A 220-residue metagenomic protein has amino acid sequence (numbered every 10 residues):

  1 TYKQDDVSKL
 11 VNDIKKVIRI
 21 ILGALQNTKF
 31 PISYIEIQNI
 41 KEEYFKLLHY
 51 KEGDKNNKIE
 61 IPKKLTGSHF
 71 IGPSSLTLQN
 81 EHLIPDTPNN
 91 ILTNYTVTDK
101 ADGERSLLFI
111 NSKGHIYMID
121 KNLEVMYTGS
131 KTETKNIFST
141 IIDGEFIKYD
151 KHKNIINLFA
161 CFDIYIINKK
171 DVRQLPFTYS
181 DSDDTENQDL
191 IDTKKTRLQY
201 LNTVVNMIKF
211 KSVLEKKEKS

Functional and structural regions predicted by a protein language model:
T1: Phosphate/anion-contacting hairpin/loop surfaces
Q4-N27, E42-F45, H49, K135-S220: Catalytic nucleotidyltransferase
Q26-N39: Cysteine-dependent phosphatase catalytic core of the protein tyrosine phosphatase
S33, T77-Q79, P176, T193: Helix N-terminus capping/helix-initiation residues
E43-N122, Y149-N154, L198-S220: Nucleic-acid 5′ end/cap handling module spanning
E104, G114-F146: Catalytic nucleotidyl-transfer cores of nucleotide-processing enzymes
L107-F109, Y127, K169-D171, L175: Short helix/loop capping segments that flank catalytic or ligand/cofactor-binding pockets
